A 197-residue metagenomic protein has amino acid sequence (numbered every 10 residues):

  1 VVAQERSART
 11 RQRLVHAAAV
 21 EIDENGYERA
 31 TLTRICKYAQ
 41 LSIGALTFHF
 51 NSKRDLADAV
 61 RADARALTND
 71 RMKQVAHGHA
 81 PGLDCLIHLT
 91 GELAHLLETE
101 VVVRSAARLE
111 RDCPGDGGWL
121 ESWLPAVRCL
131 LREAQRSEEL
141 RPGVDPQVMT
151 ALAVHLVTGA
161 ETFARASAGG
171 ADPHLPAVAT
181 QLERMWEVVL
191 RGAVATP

Functional and structural regions predicted by a protein language model:
V1-N25, L32-Y38, R54-D58: Basic, helix-initiating cap at the start of DNA-binding domains
A39-F50: Short hydrophobic/aromatic patch on the recognition helix
F50, V60-R61: DNA major-groove recognition helix of helix-turn-helix
A59, D70-T99, V103, G115 (+2 more regions): Hydrophobic alpha-helical connector segments
A62-T68: Short, basic, alpha-helical segments at the C-terminal edge of helix-turn-helix-like DNA-binding modules
D84, G118-W119, R136-V154, P176-T180: All-alpha amphipathic helical-bundle segments outside canonical DNA-binding/catalytic cores that form hydrophobic
G91-Q135, E139-L140, V148: Short secondary-structure transition hinges
E121-S137, L156, T162-P197: C-terminal peripheral helix-coil segments that are non-catalytic and often amphipathic
